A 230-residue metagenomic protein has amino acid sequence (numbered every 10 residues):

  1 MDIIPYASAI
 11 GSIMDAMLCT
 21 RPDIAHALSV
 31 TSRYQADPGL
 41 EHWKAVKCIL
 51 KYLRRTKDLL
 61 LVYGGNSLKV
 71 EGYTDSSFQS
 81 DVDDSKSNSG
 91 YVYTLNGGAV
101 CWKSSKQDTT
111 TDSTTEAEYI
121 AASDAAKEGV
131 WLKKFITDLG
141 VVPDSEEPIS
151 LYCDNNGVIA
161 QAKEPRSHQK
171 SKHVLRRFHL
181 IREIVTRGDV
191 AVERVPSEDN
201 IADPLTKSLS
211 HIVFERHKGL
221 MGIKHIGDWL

Functional and structural regions predicted by a protein language model:
M1-L59, P196, P204: C-terminal reverse transcriptase regions that engage the nucleic-acid substrate
I3-A25, S77-S80, N88, T115-W131: Conserved pre-motif C helix in the palm subdomain of viral-like polymerases
I13, Y73-T115: RNase H-like nuclease fold core
A16-C19, Y52, T94-N96, D124 (+2 more regions): Conserved catalytic core of Hanks-type protein kinase domains
Y34, S67-K69, S87, S105-L230: RNase H-like nuclease module associated with reverse transcription
K51-T74, D144-S145: Structured nucleic-acid-interacting core domains from mobile-element enzymes and related host factors, especially RNase
R55-L59, Q79, A99-C101, F135-V141: Conserved helix-loop functional segments at active or binding sites
D58-L60, K69-E71, G90-V92, G98-A99 (+1 more regions): Conserved active-site beta-strand-loop modules that form the wall/rim of enzyme catalytic pockets and either contain
